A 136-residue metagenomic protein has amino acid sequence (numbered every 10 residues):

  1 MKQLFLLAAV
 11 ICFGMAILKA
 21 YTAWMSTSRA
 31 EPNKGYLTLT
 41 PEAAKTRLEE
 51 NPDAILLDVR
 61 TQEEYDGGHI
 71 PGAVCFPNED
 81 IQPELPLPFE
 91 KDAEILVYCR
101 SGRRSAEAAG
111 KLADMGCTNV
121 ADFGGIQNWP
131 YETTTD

Functional and structural regions predicted by a protein language model:
K2-E50, A54, E63-E94, R100-D136: Rhodanese-like catalytic fold shared by cysteine-dependent sulfurtransferases and DSP/PTP-type phosphatases
